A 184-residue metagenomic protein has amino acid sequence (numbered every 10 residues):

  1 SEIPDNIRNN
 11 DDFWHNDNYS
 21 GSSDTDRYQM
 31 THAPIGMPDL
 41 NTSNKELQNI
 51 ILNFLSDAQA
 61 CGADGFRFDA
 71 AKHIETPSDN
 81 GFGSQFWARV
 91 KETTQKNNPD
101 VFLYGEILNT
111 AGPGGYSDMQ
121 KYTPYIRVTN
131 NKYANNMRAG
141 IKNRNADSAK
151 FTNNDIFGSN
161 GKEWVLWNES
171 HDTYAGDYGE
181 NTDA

Functional and structural regions predicted by a protein language model:
S1-T31: Core domains of carbohydrate- and sulfate-ester-processing enzymes
E2-D5, M37, M137-N143: Short charge-dense sequence patches
E2-W14, L40-F66, T93-T94: An active-site-proximal structural segment forming one wall of the substrate-binding cleft that immediately precedes
F13, H32-A33, E92, M137: Generic hydrophobic, helix-prone segments enriched in Leu/Val/Ile
H15-N16, S43, H73, G176: A generic signature of intrinsically disordered, low-complexity regions enriched in glycine/proline and charged/polar
Y28-S43, T173-D177: Short glycine/proline-rich turn/loop motifs
M30-T31, N49, I156-S159: Short hydrophobic/aromatic segments of transmembrane alpha-helices and their interfaces
N53-A184: Active-site-proximal helices and loops of the catalytic beta/alpha 8
